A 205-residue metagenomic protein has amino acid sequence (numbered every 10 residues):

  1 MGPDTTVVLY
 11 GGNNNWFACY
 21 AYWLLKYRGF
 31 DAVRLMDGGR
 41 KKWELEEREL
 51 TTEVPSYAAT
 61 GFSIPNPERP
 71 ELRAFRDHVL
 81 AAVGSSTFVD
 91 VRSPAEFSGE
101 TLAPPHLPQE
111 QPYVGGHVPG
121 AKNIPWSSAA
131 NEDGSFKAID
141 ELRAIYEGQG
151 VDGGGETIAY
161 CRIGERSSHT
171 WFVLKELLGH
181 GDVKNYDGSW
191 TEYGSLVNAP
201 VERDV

Functional and structural regions predicted by a protein language model:
M1-P3, L80-G153, A199: Positively charged, proline/Ser/Thr-rich regional signature most characteristic of the Rhodanese/CDC25-like
M1-V83, E100-T101, R166, T170-K184 (+1 more regions): Thiolate-centered catalytic microenvironments shared by cysteine-dependent enzyme domains
V8, T87-V89, I158: Conserved beta-strand elements of the Class I
L35, T52, D90, N123-P125 (+2 more regions): Structural signal for conserved beta-strand scaffold positions within catalytic alpha/beta enzyme cores
L50-F62, D140-Q149, E202-V205: A polyampholytic, Gly/Pro-enriched intrinsically disordered region
S128-N131, E165-S167, T191: Short Gly/Pro-enriched loop/turn and capping motifs at secondary-structure junctions
C161: Short cysteine clusters
G181-V205: Extended hydrophobic/aromatic segments used for targeting, binding, or gating
